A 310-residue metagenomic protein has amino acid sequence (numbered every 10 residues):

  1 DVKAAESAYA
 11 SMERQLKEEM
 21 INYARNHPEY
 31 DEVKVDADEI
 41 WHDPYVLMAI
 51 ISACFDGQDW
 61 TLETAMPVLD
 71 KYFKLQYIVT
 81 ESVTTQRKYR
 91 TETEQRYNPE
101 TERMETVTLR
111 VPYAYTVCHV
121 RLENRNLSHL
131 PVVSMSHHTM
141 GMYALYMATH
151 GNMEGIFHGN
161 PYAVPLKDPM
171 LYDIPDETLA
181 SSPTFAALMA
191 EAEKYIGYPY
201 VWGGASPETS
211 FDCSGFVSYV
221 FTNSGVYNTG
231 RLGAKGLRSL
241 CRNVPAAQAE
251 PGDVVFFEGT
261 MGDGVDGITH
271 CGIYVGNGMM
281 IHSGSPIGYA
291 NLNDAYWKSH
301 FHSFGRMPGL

Functional and structural regions predicted by a protein language model:
V2-P199, S299-L310: Intrinsically disordered, low-complexity, Pro/Ser/Thr/Asn/Gly/Ala-rich spacer/linker segments adjacent to signal
T178-F185, T209-S214, Q248, V265: Solvent-exposed, acidic/flexible segments
Y198-P251: Catalytic cysteine-centered active-site loop
A234-K235, S239-A247, M261-L310: Aromatic- and glycine-rich peptidoglycan recognition patches
